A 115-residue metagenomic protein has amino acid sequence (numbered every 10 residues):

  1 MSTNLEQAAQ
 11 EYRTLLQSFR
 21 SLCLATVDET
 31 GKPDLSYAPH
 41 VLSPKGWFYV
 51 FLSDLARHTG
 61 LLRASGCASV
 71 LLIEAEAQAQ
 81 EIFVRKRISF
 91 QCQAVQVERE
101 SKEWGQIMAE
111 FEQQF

Functional and structural regions predicted by a protein language model:
M1-F115: Binding-site signature for planar aromatic cofactors or substrates
